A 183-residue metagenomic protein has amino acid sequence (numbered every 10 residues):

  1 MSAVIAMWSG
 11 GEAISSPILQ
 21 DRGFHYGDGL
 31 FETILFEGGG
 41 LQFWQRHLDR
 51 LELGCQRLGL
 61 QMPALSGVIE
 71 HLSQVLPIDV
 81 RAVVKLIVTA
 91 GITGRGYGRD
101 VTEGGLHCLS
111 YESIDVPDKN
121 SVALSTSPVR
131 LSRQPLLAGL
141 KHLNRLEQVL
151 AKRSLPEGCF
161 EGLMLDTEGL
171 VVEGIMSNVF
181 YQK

Functional and structural regions predicted by a protein language model:
M1-Q74, I78, V83, T89 (+1 more regions): Helix-start/capping segments and mature chain N-termini
